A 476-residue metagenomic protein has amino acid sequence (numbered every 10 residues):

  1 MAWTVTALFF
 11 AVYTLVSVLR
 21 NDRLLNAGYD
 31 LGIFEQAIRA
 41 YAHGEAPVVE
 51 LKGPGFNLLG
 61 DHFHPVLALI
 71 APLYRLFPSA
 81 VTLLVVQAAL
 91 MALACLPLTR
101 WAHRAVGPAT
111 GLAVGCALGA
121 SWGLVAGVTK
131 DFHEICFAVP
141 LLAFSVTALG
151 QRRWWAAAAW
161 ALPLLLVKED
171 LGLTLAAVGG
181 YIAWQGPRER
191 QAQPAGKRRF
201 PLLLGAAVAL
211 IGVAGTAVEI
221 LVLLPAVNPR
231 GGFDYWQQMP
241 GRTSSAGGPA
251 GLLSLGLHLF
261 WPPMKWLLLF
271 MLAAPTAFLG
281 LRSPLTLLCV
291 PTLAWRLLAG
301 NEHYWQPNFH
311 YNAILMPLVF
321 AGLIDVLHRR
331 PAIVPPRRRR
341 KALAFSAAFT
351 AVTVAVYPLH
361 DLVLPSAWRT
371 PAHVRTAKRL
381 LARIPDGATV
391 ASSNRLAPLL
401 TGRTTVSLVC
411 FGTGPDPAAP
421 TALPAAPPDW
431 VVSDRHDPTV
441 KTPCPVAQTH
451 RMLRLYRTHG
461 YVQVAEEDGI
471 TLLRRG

Functional and structural regions predicted by a protein language model:
W3, L93-A120, V139-P140, A156-A159: Transmembrane-helix signature of polytopic, membrane-embedded enzymes that assemble or transfer cell-envelope glycans
W3-A7, A109, A209-V213, R330-P358: Signature aromatic-anchored transmembrane alpha helix within multi-pass, membrane-resident enzymes that catalyze glycan
V16, N26, D30, A40-Y41 (+3 more regions): Membrane-lumen/periplasm interface segments of specific transmembrane helices in polyprenyl phosphate-linked
I33-N57, P65-V66: Extracytosolic helix-loop segments that constitute the early lumenal/periplasmic catalytic or substrate-binding loops
L67-A68, L76-L93, L112-G115: Loop-to-helix entry region of an early transmembrane alpha helix in multi-pass inner-membrane enzymes
P97, A117, C136-W160, G179 (+1 more regions): Specific aromatic-rich, kink-prone transmembrane helix
T174-G212: Perimembrane helix-loop-helix junctions
L287-V334: Hydrophobic/aromatic-rich transmembrane helices and adjacent perimembrane loops
